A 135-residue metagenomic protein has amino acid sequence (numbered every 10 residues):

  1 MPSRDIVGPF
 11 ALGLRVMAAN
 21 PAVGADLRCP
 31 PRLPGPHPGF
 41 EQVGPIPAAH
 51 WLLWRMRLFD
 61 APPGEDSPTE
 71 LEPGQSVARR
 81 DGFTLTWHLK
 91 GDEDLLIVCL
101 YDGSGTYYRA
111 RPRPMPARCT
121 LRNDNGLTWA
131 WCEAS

Functional and structural regions predicted by a protein language model:
M1-F10: Bacterial N-terminal signal peptides that target proteins for export
P9-A18: Bacterial N-terminal signal peptides
V23-S135: Mitochondrial intermembrane space
